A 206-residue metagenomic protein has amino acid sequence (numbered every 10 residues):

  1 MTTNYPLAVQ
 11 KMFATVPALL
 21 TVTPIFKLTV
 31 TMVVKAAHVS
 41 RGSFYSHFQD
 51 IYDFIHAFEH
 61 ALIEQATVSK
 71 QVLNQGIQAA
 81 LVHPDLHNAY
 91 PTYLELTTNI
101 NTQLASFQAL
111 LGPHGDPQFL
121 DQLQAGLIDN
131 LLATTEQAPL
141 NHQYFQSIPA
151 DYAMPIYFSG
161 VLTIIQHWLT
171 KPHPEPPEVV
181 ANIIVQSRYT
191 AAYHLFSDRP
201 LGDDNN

Functional and structural regions predicted by a protein language model:
M1-T23, K27-L28, M32, A36: Basic, helix-initiating cap at the start of DNA-binding domains
K11, L19-K27, D53-A66, H114 (+2 more regions): Alpha-helical DNA-contacting segments of helix-turn-helix folds
K11-V22, Q65-V72, G76, I156-K171: Solvent-exposed, amphipathic alpha-helical segments
I25-F54, A61: Helix-turn-helix
Q71-Q103: Hydrophobic alpha-helical connector segments
L96-D121: Amphipathic alpha-helical segments used for helix-helix packing
G115-N141, D151-S159: Amphipathic alpha-helical packing segments from all-alpha helical-bundle domains
S159, T163-N206: C-terminal peripheral helix-coil segments that are non-catalytic and often amphipathic
